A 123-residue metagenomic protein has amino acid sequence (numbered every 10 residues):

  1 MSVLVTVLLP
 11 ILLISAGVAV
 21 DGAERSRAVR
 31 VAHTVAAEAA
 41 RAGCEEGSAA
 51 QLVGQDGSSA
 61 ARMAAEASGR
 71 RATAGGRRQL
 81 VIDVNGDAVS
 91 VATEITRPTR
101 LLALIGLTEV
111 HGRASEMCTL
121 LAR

Functional and structural regions predicted by a protein language model:
M1-A61: Alpha-helical assembly-interface signal, strongest on the long, hydrophobic N-terminal helix that forms
L4-L8, E66, G75-R77, L102: Residue-level detector of functional hotspots within protein domains
I11-I14, I82, I95, I105: Weak global preference for isoleucine
G17-V18, S68-G69, I105: Intrinsically disordered, low-complexity segments enriched in polar/charged residues with Gly/Pro, especially when
R27, Q79-L80, S115: Small/flexible residues
E38-I95: Short amphipathic secondary-structure patches
T99-R123: Low-complexity, S/T/G/P-rich flexible repeat/linker segments used as non-globular hinges and stalks within
